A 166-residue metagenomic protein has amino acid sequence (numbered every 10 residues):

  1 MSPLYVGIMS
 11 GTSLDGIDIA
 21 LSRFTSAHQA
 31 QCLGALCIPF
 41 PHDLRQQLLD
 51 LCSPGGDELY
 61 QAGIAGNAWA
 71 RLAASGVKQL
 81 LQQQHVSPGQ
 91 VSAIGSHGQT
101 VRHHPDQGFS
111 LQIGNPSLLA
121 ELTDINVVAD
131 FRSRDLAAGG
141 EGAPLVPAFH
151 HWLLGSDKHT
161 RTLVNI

Functional and structural regions predicted by a protein language model:
M1-I166: Short acidic/glycine-rich loops and adjacent helix/strand connectors that line catalytic pockets where negatively
